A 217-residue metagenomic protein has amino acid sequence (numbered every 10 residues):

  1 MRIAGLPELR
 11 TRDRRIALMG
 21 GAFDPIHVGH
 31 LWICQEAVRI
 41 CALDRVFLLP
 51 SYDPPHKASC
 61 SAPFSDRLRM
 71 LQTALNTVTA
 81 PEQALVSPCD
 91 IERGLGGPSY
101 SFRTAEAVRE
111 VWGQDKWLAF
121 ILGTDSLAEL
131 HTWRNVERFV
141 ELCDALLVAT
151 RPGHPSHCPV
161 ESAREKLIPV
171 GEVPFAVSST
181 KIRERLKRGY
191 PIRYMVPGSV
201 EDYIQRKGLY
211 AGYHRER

Functional and structural regions predicted by a protein language model:
M1-R217: Nucleotidyltransferase catalytic core that binds NTPs
